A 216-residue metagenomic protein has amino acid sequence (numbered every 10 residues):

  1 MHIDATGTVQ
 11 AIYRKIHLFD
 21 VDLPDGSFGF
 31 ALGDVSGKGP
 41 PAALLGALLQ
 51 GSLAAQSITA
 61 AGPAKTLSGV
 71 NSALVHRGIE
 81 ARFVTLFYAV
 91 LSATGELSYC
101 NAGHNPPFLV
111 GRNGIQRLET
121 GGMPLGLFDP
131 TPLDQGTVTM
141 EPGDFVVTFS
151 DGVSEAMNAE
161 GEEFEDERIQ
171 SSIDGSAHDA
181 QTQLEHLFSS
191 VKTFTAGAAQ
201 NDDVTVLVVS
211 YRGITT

Functional and structural regions predicted by a protein language model:
M1-I16, D20-V21: Cys-nucleophile CN-hydrolase/nitrilase-fold catalytic domain and related Cys-dependent amidase chemistry that acts on
V9-Y13, D25-G46, Q50-T216: Conserved subregion of the PPM/PP2C metallophosphatase catalytic domain
